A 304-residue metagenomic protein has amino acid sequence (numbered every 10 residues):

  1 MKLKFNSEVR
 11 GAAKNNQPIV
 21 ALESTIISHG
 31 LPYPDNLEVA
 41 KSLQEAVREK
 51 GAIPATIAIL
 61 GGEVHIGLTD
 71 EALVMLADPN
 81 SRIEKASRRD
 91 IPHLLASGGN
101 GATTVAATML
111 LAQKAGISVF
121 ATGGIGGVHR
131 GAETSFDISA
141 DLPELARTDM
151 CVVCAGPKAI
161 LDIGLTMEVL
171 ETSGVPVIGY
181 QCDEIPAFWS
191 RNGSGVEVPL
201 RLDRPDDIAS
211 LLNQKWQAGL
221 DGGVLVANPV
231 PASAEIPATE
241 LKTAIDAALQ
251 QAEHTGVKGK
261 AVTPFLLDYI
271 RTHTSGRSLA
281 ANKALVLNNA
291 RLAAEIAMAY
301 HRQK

Functional and structural regions predicted by a protein language model:
M1-E49, K114: N-terminal glycine-/serine-/threonine-rich phosphate-binding loop
G11-K14, I19-V20, L110-K114, V119-A121 (+5 more regions): Solvent-exposed alpha-helices and their adjacent loops that cap or buttress functional pockets in soluble metabolic
V20-L22, P54-I59, G101, V119-G124 (+5 more regions): General beta-strand structural signal in soluble alpha/beta enzymes
S24, H29, L37-L94, Q217-A232: Glycine-rich nucleotide/cofactor/substrate-binding loop typically near the N-terminus or early in the first domain
P34-A40, A72-A77, G127-A146, V169: A glycine- and small-aliphatic-rich helix-loop capping segment at beta-alpha/alpha-beta transitions that lines
T104, E133-A146, M150-E171, P205-S210: Active-site glycine-rich loop that binds ribose-phosphate moieties when present
R191-Q217: Anionic-ligand binding region
K215, L220-N288: A C-terminal functional module that forms or caps the active site or interfaces directly with catalytic machinery
